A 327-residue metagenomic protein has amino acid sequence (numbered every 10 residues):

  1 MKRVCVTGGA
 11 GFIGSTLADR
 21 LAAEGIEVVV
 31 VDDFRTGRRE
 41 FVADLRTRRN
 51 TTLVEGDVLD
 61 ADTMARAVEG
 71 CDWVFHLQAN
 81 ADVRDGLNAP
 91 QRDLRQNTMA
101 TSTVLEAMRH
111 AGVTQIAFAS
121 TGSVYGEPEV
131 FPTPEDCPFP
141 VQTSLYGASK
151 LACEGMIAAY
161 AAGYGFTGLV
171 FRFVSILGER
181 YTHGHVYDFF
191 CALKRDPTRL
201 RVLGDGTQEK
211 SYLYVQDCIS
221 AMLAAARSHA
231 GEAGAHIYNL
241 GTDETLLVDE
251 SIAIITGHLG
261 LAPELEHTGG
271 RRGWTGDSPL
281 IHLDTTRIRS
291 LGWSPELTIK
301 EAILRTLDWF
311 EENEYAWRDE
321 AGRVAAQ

Functional and structural regions predicted by a protein language model:
M1-I176, R305, N313, R323-A326: N-terminal Rossmann-like NAD(P)+-binding domain of SDR-like oxidoreductases, especially those catalyzing
L17, K194-Q327: C-terminal substrate-binding subdomain of Rossmann-fold SDR/epimerase-dehydratase oxidoreductases
G37, L59, N88, Q96-M99 (+7 more regions): Residue-level signal for the nucleotide or nucleotide-sugar donor/cofactor binding architecture
D62-A65, D72, R84, Q91 (+8 more regions): Residues in well-ordered alpha-helical elements
V104, Y160, H185-L193, A221-A225: A short, amphipathic alpha-helix embedded in the catalytic core of nucleotide-handling enzymes
E127-E129, E179-Y181, H185, R287: Short beta-loop-alpha junction of Rossmann-like oxidoreductase domains
A152, M156, Y160, F189 (+2 more regions): Hydrophobic alpha-helix immediately C-terminal to the catalytic Tyr-X-X-X-Lys motif of short-chain
